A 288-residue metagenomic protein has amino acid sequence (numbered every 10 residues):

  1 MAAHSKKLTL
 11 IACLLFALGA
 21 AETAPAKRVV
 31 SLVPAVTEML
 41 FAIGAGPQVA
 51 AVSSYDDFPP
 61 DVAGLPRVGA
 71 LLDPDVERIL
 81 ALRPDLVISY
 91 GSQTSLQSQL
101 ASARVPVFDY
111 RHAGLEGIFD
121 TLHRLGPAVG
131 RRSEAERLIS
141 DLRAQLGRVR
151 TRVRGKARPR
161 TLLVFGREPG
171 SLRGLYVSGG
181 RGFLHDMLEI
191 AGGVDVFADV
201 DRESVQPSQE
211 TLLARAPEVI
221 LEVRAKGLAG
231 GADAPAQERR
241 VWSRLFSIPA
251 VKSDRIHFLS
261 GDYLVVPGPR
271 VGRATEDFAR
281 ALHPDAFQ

Functional and structural regions predicted by a protein language model:
M1-I11: Bacterial N-terminal signal peptides that target proteins for export
T9-G19: Bacterial N-terminal signal peptides
K27-L82, L86-L96, V196, R224: A short, structured surface patch at a secondary-structure boundary
R28, S95-L172, V194-D199, V251-Q288: Extracytoplasmic substrate-binding proteins
V33, G91-S92, F165-R167, V200 (+3 more regions): Short secondary-structure boundary segments
S53, S178-S204, E222-R224, F258: His/Asp/Glu-enriched short active-site or ligand-binding loop at hydrolase and phosphoryl-transfer sites
V76-R83, A103, P207-A216: Short helices/loops that flank or line small-molecule/ion binding pockets
T94-S102, V219-R239: A ligand-binding cleft/hinge motif common to bilobed small-molecule-binding domains
